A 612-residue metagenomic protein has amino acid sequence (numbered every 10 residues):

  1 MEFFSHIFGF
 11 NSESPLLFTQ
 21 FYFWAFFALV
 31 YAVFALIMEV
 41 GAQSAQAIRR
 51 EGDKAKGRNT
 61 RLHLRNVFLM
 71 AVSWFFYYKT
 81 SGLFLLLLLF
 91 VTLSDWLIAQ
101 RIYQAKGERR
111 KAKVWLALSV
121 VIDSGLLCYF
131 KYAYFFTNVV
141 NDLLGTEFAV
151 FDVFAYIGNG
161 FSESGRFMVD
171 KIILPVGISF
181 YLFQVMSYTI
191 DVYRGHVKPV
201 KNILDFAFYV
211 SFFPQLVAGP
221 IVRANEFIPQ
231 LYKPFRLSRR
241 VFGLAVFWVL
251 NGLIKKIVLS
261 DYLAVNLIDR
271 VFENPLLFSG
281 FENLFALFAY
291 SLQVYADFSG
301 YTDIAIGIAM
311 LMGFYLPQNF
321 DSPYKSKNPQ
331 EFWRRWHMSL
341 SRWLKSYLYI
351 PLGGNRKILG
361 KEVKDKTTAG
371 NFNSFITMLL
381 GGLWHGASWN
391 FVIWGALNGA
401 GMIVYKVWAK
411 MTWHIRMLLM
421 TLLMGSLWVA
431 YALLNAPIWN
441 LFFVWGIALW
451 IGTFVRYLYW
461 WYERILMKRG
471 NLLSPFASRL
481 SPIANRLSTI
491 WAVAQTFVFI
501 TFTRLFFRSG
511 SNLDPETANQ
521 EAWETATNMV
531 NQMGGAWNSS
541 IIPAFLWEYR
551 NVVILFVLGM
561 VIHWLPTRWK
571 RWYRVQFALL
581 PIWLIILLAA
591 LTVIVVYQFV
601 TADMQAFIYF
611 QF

Functional and structural regions predicted by a protein language model:
E2-G52, K56-Q611: Membrane-embedded transmembrane alpha-helical bundles that form the catalytic cores of multi-pass lipid-modifying
